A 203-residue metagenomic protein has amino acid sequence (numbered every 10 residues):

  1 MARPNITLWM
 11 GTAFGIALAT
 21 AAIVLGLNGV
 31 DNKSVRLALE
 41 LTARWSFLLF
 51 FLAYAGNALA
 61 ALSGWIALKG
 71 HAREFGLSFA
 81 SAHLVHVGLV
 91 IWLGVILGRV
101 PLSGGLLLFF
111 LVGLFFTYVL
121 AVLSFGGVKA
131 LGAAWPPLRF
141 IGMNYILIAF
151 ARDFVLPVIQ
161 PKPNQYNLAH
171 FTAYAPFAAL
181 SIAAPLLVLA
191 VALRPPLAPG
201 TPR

Functional and structural regions predicted by a protein language model:
M1-R203: Membrane-embedded alpha-helical bundles that constitute the cytochrome b-like, heme-associated redox core of multi-pass
